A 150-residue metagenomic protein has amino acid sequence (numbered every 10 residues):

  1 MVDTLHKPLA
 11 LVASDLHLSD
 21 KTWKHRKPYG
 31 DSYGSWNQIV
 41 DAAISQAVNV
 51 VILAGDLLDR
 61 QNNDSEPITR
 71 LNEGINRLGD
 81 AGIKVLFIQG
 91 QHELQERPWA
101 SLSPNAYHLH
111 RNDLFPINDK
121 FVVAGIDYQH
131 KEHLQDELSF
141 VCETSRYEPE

Functional and structural regions predicted by a protein language model:
M1-R70, G74: N-terminal active-site segment of His-dependent metallophosphoesterases
Q61-E150: His/Asp/Glu-rich metal-coordinating catalytic cores of metallo-dependent phosphodiesterases/hydrolases acting on
